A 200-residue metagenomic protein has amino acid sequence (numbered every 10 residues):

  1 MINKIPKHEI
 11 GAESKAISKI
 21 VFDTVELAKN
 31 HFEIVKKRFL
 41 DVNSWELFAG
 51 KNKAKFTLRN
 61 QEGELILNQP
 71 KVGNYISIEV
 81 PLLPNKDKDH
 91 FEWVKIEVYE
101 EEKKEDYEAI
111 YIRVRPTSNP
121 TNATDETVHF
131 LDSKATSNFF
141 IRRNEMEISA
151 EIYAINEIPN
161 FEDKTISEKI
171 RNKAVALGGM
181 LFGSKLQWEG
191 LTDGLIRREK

Functional and structural regions predicted by a protein language model:
M1-V72, P81-K88, E126-K200: Mixed-charge, low-complexity intrinsically disordered regions
K71, F91-V94, A109: Short, well-structured alpha-helical interface segments that form or flank functional binding sites
K88-E102: Short beta-strand-centered aromatic/proline hotspots
E100-T117: Short, solvent-exposed secondary-structure boundary/capping segments
